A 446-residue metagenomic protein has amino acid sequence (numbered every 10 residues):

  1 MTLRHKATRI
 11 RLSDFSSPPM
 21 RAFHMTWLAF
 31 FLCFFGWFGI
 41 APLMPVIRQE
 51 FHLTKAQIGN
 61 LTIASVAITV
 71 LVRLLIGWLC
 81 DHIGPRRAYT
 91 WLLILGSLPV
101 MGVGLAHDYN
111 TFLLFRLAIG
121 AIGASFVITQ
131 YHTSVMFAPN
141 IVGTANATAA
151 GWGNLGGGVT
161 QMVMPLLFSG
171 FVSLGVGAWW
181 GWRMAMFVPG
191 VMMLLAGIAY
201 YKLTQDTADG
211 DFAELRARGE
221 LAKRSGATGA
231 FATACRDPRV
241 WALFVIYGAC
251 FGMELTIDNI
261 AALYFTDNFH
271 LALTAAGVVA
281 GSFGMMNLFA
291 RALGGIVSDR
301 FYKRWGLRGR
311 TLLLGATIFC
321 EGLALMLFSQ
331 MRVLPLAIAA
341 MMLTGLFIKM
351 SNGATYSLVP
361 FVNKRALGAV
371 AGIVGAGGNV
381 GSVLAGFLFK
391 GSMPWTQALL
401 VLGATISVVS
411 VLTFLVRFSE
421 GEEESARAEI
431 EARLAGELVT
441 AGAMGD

Functional and structural regions predicted by a protein language model:
T2, Y201-G229, E422-L434: Flexible cytoplasmic inter-helical loops of multi-pass small-molecule transporters
I40-M44, A234-A292, N352: Extracytoplasmic gate region of multi-pass secondary transporters
H52, G84, L105-N110, I122 (+2 more regions): Helix-breaking motifs and short loop linkers at transmembrane-helix boundaries and internal kinks in secondary membrane
L71-N110: Conserved MFS/SLC helix-loop-helix module at the cytosolic interface between two early adjacent transmembrane helices
Y89, F112, L307, T311-L314: Primarily marks hydrophobic transmembrane alpha-helices of the MFS/SLC 12-helix fold
I94-H107, A316-R332: C-terminal ends and interior cores of transmembrane alpha-helices in multi-pass membrane transporters/permeases
F115-W152: Cytoplasmic helix-loop-helix junction between adjacent transmembrane helices in 12-TM secondary transporters
A149-A208, T396: Helix-loop-helix hairpin linking two adjacent transmembrane segments in secondary transporters
